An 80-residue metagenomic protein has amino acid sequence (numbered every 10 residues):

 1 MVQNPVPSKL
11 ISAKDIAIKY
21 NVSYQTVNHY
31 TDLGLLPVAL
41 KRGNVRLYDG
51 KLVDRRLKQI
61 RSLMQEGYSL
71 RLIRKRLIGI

Functional and structural regions predicted by a protein language model:
M1-I18, Y24, L33, P37-K41 (+1 more regions): Arg/Lys-rich, alpha-helical DNA-contact motif
G43-V45: Short acidic/glycine-enriched loop/turn segments that link adjacent beta-strands
